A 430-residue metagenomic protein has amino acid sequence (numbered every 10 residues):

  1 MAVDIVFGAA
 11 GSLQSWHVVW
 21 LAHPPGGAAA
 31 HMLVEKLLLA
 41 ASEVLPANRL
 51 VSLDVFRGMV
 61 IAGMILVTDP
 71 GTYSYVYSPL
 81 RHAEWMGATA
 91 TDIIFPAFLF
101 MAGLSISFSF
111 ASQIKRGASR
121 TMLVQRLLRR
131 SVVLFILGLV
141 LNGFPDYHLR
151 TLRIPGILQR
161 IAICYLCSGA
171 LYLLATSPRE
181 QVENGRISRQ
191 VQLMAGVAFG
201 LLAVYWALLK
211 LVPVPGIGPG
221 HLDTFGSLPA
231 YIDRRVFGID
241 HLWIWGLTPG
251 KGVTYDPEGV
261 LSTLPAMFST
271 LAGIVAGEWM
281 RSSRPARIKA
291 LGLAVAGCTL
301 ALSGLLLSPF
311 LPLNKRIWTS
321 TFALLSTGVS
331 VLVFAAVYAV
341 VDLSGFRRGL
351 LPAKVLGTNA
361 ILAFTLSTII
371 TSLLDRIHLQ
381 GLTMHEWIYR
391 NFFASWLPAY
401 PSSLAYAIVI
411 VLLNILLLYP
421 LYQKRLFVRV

Functional and structural regions predicted by a protein language model:
A30-K36, D342-G345, T371, D375-V430: C-terminal "closing" transmembrane helix and its immediate cytosolic amphipathic cap in multi-pass membrane proteins
L33-K115, S119, L123, A360 (+1 more regions): N-terminal signal-anchor module of multipass membrane proteins
P46-V55, V60, A290-L302, S320 (+2 more regions): Functional transmembrane helices that form membrane-embedded active or gating regions
L50-Y73, V133-P145, G304-L307, G357-L379 (+1 more regions): Kinked, hydrophobic transmembrane alpha-helices enriched for aromatic residues and small/kink-inducing positions
A88, F95, D256-A266, N314-V331 (+3 more regions): Membrane-interface transmembrane-helix boundary segments in multi-pass integral membrane proteins
F110-G117, T121-L174: Membrane-interface helix-loop-helix modules in multi-pass inner-membrane proteins
S177-F268: Long hydrophobic alpha-helical segments that form multi-pass transmembrane helix bundles in integral membrane proteins
I274-D342: Long, well-ordered mid-to-C-terminal structural blocks that present hydrophobic/aromatic surfaces
